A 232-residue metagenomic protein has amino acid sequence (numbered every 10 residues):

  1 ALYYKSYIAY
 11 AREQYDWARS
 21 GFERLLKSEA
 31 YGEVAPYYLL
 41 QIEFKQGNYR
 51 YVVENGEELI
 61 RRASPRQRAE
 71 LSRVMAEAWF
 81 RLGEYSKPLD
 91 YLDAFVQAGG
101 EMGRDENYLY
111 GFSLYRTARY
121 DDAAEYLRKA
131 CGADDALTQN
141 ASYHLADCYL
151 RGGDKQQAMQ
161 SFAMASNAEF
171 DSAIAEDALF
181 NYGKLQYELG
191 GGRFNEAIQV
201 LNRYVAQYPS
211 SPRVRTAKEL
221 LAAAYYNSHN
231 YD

Functional and structural regions predicted by a protein language model:
A1-D232: Acidic, polar-rich low-complexity tracts and alpha-helical solenoid repeat scaffolds
